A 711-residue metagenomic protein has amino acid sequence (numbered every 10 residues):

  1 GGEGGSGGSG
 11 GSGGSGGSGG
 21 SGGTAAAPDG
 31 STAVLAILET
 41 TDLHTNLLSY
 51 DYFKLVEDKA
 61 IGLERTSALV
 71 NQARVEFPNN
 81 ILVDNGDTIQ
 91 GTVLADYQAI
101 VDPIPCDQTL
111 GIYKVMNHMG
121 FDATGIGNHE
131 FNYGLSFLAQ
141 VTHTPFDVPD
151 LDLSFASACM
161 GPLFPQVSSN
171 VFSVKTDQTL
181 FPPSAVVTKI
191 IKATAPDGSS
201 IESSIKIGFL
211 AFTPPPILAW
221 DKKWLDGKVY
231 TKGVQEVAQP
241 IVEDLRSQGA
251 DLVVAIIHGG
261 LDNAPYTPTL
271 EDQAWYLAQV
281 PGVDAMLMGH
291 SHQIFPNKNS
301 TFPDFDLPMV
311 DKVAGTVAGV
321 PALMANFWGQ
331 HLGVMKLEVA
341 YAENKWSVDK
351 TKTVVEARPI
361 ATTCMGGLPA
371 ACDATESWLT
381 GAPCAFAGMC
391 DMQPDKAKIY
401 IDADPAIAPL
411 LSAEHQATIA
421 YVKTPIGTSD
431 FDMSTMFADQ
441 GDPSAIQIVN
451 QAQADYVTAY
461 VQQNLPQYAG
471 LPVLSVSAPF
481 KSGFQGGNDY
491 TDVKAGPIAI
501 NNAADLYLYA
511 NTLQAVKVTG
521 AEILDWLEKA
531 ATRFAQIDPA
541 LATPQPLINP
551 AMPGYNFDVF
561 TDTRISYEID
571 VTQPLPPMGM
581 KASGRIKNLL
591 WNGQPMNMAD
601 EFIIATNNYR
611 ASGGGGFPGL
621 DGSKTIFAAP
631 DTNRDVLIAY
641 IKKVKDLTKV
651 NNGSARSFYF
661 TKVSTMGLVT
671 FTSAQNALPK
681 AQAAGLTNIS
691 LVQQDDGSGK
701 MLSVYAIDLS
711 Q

Functional and structural regions predicted by a protein language model:
G1-D29: Ser/Thr-rich, Pro/Gly/Ala-heavy low-complexity intrinsically disordered linkers and tails of secreted extracellular
A27-E356, Q451-A452, A628-T632: Acidic, metal/ion-coordinating pockets
A33-T40, N46-V75, Y113, H118 (+5 more regions): Catalytic centers of hydrolytic enzymes
